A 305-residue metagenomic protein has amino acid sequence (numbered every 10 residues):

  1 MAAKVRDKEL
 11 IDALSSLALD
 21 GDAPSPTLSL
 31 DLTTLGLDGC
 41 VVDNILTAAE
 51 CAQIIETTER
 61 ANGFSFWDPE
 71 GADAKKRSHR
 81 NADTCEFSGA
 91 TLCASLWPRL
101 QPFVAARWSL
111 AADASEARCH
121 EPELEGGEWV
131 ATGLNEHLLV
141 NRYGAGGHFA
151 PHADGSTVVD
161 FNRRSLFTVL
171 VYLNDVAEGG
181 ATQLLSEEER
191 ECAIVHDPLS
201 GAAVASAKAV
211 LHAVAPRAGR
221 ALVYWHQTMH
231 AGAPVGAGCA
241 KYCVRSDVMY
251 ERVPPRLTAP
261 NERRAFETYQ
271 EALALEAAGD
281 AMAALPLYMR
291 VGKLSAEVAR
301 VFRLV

Functional and structural regions predicted by a protein language model:
A2-R220, T228-V305: Fe(II)/2-oxoglutarate oxygenase catalytic core
